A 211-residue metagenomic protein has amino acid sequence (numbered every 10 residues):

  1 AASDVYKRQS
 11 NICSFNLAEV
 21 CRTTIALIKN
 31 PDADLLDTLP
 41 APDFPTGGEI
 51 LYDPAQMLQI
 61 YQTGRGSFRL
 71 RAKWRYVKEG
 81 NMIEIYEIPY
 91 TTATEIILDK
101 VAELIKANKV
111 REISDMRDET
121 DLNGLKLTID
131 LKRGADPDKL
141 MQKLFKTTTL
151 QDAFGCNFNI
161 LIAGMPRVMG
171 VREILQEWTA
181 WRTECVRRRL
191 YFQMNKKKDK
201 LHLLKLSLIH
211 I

Functional and structural regions predicted by a protein language model:
A2-Y6: Short, small-residue-biased leader/transition segments that mark boundaries at the very start of proteins
R8-I209: C-terminal interaction appendages of subunits in large macromolecular complexes
